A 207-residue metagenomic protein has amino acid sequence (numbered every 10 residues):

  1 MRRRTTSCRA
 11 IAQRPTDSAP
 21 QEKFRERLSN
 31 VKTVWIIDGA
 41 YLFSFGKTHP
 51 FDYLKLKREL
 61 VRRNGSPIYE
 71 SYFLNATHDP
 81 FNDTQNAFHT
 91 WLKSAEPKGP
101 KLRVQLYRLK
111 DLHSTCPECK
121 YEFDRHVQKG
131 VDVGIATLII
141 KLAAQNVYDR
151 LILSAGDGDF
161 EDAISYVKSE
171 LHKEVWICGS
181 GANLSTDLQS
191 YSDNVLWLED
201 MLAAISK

Functional and structural regions predicted by a protein language model:
C8-V127, E174-G179, N183-L184: Domain-level signal for Mg2+-assisted phosphodiester chemistry and nucleotide/NA-binding surfaces in nucleic-acid
K101-K207: Nuclease catalytic cores that cleave nucleic-acid phosphodiester bonds, predominantly acidic two-metal-ion
